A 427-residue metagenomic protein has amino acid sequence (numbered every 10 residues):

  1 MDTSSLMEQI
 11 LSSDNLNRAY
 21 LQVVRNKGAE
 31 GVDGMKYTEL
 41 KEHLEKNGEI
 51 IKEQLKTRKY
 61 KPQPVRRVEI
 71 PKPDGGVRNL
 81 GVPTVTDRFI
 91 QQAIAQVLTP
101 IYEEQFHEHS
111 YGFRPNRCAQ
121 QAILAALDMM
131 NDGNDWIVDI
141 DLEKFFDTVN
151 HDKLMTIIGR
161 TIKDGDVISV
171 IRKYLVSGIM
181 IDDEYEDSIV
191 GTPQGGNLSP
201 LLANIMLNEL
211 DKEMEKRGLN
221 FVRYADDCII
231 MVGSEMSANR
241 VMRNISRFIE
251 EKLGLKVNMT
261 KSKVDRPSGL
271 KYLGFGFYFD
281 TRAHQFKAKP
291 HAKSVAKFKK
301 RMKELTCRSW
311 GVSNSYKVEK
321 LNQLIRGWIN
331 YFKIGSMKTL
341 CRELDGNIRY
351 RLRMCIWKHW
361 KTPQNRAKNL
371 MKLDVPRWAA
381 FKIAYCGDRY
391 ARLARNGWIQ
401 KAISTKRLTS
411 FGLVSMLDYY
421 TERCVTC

Functional and structural regions predicted by a protein language model:
M1-E45, E49: Non-catalytic, polymerase-adjacent accessory regions of viral genome-replication enzymes
N26-D33, P73, Y102-F106, N134-W136 (+6 more regions): Short acidic (Asp/Glu) and glycine-rich catalytic loops that position anionic groups and cofactors
E30, G34-D74: Phosphate/adenylate-binding "loop-and-lid" substructures adjacent to NTP/NAD/dNTP-binding pockets in NTP-dependent
Q54-E69, P73, E108-R117, Q121-K271: Conserved polymerase palm-domain catalytic core
L80-V97, E104: Hydrophobic alpha-helical hairpins/lids featuring a short glycine-rich hinge
V176, K252-K320, L324-R326: A conserved non-catalytic segment of reverse transcriptases and RNA-directed RNA polymerases corresponding to the late
K317-P363, A367, M371: Non-catalytic, peripheral interaction segments enriched in hydrophobic/basic residues
R351, I356, W360-C427: Extended C-terminal regions of large enzymes
